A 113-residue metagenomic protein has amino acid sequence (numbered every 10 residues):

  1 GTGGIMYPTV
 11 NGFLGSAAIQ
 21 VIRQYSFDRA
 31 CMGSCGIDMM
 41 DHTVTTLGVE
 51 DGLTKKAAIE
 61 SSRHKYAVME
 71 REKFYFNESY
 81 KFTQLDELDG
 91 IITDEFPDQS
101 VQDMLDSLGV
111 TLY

Functional and structural regions predicted by a protein language model:
G1-Y113: Conserved phosphate- and dinucleotide-binding cores of soluble alpha/beta proteins, encompassing both enzyme active
